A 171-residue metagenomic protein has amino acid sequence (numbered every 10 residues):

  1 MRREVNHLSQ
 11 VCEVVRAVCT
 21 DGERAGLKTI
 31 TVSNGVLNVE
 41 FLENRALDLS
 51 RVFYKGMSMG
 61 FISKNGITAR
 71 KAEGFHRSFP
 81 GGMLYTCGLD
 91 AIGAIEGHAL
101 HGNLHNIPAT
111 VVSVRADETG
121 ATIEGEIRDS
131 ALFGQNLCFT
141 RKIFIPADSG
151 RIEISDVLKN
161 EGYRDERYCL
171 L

Functional and structural regions predicted by a protein language model:
M1-E153, E161-L171: Surface-exposed acidic/polar loop and edge beta-strand patches at domain peripheries
